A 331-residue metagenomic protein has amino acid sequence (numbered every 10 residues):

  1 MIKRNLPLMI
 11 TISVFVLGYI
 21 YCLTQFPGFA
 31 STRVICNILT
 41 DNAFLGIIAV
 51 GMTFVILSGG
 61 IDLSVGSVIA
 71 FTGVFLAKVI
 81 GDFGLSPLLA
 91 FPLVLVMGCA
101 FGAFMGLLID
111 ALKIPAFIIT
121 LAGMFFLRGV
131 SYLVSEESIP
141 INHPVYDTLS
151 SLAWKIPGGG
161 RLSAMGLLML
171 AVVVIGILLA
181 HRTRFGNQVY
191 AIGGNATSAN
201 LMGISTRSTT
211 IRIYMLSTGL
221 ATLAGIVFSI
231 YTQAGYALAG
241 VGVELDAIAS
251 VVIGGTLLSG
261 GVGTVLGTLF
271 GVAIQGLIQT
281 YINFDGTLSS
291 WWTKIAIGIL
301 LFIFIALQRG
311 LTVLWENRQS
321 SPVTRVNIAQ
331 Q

Functional and structural regions predicted by a protein language model:
M1-K3, S58-I61, C99-N142, L179-R184 (+4 more regions): Short loop segments and helix-boundary regions at transmembrane helix junctions of multi-pass inner-membrane proteins
M1-V16, I20, L201-S208, I278-Q331: Cytosolic-side transmembrane-helix boundaries in multi-pass membrane proteins
K3, L112, A116-R182, T209-I211 (+3 more regions): Transmembrane helix-bundle core of multi-pass membrane transporters and related energy-transducing complexes
I10-L23, M52, M124, R128-S131 (+5 more regions): Hydrophobic core segments of alpha-helical transmembrane domains in multi-pass membrane transport and ion-translocation
Y19-F83, L107-K113, V251-V265, I299: Single transmembrane alpha-helix segments in multi-pass membrane proteins
N42-G51, S67, F71, A100-A103 (+6 more regions): Hydrophobic alpha-helical segments embedded in the membrane of multi-pass proteins
S86-V94, A100-M105, I109, P157-G235: Helix-loop-helix "hairpin" substructures at the membrane interface of multi-pass membrane proteins
A221, Y231-G298: Transmembrane alpha-helical segments in multi-pass inner-membrane proteins
